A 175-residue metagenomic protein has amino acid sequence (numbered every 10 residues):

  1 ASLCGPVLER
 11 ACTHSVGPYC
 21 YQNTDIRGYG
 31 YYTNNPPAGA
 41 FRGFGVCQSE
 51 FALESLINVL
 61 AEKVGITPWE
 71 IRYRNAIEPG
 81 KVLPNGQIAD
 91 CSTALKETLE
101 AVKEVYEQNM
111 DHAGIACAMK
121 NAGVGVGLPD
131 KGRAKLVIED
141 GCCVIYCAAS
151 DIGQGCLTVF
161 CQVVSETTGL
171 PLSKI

Functional and structural regions predicted by a protein language model:
A1-S49, D111-K174: Gly/Pro-rich active-site capping loops and adjacent beta-alpha segments that organize cofactor/substrate pockets
T13, G17, L56, C91-T98: Alpha-helical structural motif
F44-C47, F51, E62, N85-T93 (+1 more regions): Generic amphipathic alpha-helical segments used as scaffolds and interaction surfaces in large, multi-domain proteins
Q48-A52, L56-T67, T98-Y106, V159 (+1 more regions): Stable alpha-helical structural segments in soluble proteins, enriched in small hydrophobic residues
I66-R74, L170-K174: Glycine-rich phosphate/pyrophosphate-binding loops and their adjacent beta-strand/loop elements at enzyme active sites
Y73-I138: Accessory "access/gating" subregions that flank catalytic or transport cores
